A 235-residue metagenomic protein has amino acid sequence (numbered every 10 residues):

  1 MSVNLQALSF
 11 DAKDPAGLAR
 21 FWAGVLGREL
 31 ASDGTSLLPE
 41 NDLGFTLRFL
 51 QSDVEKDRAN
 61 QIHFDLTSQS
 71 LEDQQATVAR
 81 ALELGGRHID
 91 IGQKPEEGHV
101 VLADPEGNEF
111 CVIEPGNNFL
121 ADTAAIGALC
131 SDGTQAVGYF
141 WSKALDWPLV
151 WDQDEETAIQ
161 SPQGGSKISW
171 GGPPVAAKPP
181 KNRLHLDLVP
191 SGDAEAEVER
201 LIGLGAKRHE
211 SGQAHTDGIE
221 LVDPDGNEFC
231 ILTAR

Functional and structural regions predicted by a protein language model:
M1-N60: Hydrophobic, helix-prone linear segments
V3, F10, F45-R48, V78 (+5 more regions): Vicinal oxygen chelate
L5, Q61-H63, I126, R183: Extracellular structured ligand-interaction cores
D11-K13, Q69, V189-S191: Residue-level recognition of the GNAT/N-acetyltransferase active site
A16-R20, L71-T77, G138, D193-V198: Short, conserved charged micro-motifs
L47-S52, D57-N60, D65, Q69-E72 (+3 more regions): Conserved, structured core segments of small domains
L186: Phosphate-centric recognition/catalysis
